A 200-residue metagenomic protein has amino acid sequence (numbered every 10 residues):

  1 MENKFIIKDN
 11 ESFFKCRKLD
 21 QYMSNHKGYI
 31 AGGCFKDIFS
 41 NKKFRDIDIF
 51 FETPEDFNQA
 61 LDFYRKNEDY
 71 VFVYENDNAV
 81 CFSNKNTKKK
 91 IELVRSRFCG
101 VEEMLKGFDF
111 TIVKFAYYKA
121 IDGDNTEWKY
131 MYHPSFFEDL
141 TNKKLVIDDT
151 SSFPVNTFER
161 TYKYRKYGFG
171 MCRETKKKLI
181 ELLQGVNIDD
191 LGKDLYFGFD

Functional and structural regions predicted by a protein language model:
M1-D200: Catalytic cores of the polymerase beta-like nucleotidyltransferase superfamily and closely associated nucleotide
